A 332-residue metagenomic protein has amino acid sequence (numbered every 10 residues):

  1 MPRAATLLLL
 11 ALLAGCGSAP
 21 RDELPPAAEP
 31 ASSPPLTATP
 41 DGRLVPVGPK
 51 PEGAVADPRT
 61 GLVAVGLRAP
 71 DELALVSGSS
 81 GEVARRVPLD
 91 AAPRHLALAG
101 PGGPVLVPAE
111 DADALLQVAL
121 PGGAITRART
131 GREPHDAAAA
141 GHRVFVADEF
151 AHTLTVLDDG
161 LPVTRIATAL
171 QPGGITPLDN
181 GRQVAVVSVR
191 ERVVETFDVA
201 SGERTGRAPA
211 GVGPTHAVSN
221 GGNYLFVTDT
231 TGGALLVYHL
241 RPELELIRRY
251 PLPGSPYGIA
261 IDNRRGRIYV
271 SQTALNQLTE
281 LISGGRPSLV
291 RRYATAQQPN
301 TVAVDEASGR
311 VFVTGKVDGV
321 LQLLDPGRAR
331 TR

Functional and structural regions predicted by a protein language model:
M1-R21: Secretory targeting and sorting signals
C16-R332: Predominantly soluble domains enriched in secretory-pathway, periplasmic, or organellar proteins
